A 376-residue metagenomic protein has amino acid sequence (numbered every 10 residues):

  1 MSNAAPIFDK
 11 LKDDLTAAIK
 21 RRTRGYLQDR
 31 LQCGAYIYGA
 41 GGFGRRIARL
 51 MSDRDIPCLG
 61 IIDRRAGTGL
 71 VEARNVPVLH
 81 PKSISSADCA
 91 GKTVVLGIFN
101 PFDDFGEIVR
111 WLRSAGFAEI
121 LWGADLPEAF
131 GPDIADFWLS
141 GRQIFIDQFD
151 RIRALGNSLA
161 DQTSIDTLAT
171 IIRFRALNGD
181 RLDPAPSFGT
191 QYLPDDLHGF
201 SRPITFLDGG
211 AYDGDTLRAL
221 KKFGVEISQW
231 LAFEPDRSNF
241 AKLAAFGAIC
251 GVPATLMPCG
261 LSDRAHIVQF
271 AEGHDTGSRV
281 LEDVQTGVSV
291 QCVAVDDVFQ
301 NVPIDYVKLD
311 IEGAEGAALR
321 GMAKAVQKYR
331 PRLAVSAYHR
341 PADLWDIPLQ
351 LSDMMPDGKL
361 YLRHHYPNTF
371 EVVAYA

Functional and structural regions predicted by a protein language model:
M1-C58, R64-A376: Phosphate/nucleotide-binding beta-alpha loop and adjacent structural elements of enzyme active sites
